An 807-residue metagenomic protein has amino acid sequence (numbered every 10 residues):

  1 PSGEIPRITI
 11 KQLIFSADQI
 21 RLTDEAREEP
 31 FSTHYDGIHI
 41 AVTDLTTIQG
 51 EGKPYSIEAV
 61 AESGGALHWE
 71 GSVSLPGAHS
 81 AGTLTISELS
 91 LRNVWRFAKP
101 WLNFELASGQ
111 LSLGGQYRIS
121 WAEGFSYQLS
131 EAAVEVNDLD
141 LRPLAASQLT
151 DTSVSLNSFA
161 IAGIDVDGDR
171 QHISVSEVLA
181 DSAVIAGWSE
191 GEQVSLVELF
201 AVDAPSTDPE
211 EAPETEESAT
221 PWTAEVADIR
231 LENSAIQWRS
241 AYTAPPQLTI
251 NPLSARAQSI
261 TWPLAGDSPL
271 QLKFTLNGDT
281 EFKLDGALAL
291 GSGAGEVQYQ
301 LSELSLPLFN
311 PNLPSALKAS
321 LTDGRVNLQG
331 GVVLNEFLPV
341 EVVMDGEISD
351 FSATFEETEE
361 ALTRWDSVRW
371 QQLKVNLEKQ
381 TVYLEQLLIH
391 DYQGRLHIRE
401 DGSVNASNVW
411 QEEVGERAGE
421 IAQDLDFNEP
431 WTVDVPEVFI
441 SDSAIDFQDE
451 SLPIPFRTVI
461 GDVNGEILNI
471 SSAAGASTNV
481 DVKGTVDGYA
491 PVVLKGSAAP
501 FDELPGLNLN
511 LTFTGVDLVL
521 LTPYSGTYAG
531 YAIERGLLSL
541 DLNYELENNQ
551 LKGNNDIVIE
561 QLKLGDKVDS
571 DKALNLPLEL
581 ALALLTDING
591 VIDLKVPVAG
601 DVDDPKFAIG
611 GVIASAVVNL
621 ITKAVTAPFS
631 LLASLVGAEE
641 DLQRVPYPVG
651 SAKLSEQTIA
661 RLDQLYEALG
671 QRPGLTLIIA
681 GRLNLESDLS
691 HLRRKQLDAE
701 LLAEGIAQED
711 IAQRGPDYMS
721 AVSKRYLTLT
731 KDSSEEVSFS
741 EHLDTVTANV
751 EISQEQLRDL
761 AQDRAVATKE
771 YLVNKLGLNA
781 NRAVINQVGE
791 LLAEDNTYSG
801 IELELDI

Functional and structural regions predicted by a protein language model:
P1, E28-I40, V60-E70, R92-R118 (+14 more regions): Amphipathic hydrophobic-ligand
P1-R21, S80-G82, A107, S112 (+6 more regions): Flexible beta-edge/linker motif
S2-A98, F125-Y127, S206-L313, G415-L518 (+2 more regions): Elongated, acidic membrane-bridging lipid-handling scaffolds and related periplasm/extracellular "bridge/tunnel" systems
P6, V166-Q171, S176-E177, W222-A224 (+9 more regions): Extended terminal
F15, V94, G115, V134 (+16 more regions): Buried hydrophobic packing residues in well-ordered domains
T23, S90-R92, D140-R142, V184-W188 (+8 more regions): Gram-negative outer-membrane beta-barrel proteins
S72-S74, T85-S87, R118, E135 (+11 more regions): Outer-membrane beta-barrel pore domains and translocons
D151, Q193-F200, A361-W365, G402-N408 (+3 more regions): Flexible, surface-exposed loop regions and adjacent strand-edge segments of Gram-negative outer-membrane beta-barrel
